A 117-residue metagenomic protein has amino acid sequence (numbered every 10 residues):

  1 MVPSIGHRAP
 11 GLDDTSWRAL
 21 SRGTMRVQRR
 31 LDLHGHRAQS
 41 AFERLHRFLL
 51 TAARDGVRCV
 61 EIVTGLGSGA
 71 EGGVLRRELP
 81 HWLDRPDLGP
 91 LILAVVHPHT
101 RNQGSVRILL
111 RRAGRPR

Functional and structural regions predicted by a protein language model:
M1-R117: Long, charged, low-complexity intrinsically disordered regions
